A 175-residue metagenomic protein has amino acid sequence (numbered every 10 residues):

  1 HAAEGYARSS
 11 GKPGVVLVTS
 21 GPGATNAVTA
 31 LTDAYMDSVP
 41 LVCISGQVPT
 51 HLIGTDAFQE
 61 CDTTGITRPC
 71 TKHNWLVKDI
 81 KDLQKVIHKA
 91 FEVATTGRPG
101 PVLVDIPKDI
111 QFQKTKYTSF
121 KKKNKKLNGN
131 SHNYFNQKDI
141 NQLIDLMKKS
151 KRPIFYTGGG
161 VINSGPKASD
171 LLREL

Functional and structural regions predicted by a protein language model:
H1-L175: N-terminal alpha/beta PP-like core and its mobile active-site loop of ThDP/TPP-dependent enzymes
